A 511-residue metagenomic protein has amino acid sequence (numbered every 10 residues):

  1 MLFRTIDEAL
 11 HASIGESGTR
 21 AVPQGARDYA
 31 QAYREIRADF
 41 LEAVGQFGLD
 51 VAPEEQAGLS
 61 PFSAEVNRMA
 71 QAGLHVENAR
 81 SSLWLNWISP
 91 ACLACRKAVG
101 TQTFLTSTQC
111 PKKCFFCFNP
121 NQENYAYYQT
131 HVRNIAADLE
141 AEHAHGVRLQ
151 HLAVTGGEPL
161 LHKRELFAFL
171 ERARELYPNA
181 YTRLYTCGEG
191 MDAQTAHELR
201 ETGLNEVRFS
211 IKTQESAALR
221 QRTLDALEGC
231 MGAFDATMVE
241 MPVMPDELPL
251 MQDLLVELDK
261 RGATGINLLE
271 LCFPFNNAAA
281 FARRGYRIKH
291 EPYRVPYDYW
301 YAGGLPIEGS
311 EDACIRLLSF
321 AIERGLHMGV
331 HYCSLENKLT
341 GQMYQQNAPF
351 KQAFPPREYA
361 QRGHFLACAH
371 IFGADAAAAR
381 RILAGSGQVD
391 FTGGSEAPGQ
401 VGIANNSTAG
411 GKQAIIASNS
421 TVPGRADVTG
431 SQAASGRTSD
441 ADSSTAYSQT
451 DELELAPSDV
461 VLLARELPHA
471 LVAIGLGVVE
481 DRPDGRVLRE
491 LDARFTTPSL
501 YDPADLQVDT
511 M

Functional and structural regions predicted by a protein language model:
M1-T103, D390, S395, N405-I415 (+5 more regions): Flexible, acidic/Gly-rich N-terminal and inter-domain linker regions that tether and position cofactor-handling modules
V76, P90-R133: Canonical Radical SAM [4Fe-4S] cluster-binding loop centered on the CxxxCxxC motif and its immediate flanking residues
N121-R133, V147-H162, L176-M191, T202-T223 (+2 more regions): Core AdoMet radical
K163-E171, D192-R200, L219-T223, M251-L254 (+1 more regions): Distinct, well-ordered alpha-helical segments
L166-P178, R200, L227-G232, L318-E323: Surface-exposed amphipathic alpha-helices with a cationic face
R222-G341, R357: Conserved C-terminal portion of the radical SAM core fold that forms the substrate/S-adenosylmethionine-binding
Y293-G402, G424, G430, G436-E480: C-terminal accessory regions of radical SAM enzymes
